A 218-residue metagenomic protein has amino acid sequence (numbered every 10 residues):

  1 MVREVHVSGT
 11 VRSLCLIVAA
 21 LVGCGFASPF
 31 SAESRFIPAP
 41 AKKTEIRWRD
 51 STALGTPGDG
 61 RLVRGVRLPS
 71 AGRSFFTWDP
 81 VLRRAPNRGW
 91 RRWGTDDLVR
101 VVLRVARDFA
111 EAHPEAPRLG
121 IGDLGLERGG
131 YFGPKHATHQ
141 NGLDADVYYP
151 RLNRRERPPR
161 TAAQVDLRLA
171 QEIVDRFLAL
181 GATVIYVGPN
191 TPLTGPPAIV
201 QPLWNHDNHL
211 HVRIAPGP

Functional and structural regions predicted by a protein language model:
V2-G65: N-terminal secretory targeting signals
S28-P40, Y149, R155-P218: Catalytic cores and adjacent binding grooves of peptidoglycan-active enzymes
P38-P40, A110, K135-N141: Extracytoplasmic strand-loop-helix segments at the start of, or within, the mature domains of secreted/periplasmic
R47-L54, V101-H136, V184-Q201: Extended, low-complexity, intrinsically disordered C-terminal regulatory tails of eukaryotic serine/threonine kinases
T52-I121, E172, R176: Active-site acidic/histidine clusters and adjacent loop/turn architecture that either coordinate catalytic ions
S74-R91, D144-A162: Short, conserved helix/loop micro-motifs enriched in His/Cys and acidic residues
H113-P114, A137-G142, L178-A179, L203-H206: Extracellular/periplasmic catalytic domains that process cell-envelope and extracellular macromolecules
G129-N153: Short, surface-exposed glycine/acidic/tryptophan-bearing loops
